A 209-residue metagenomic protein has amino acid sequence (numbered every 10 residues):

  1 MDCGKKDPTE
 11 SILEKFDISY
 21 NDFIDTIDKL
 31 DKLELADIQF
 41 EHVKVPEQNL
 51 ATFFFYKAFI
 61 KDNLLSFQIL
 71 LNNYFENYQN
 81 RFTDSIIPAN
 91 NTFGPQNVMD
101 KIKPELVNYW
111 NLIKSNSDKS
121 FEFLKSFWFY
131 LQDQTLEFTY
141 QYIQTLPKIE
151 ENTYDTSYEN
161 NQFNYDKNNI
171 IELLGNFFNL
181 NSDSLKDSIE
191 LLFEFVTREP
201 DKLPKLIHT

Functional and structural regions predicted by a protein language model:
M1-D2, H208: Accessible peptide chain termini
C3-Q134, K148, N152-T156, Q162: C-terminal leucine-rich, beta-strand-based interaction scaffolds used for sensing/assembly
D118-T209: Leucine-rich, hydrophobic repeat-scaffold detector
